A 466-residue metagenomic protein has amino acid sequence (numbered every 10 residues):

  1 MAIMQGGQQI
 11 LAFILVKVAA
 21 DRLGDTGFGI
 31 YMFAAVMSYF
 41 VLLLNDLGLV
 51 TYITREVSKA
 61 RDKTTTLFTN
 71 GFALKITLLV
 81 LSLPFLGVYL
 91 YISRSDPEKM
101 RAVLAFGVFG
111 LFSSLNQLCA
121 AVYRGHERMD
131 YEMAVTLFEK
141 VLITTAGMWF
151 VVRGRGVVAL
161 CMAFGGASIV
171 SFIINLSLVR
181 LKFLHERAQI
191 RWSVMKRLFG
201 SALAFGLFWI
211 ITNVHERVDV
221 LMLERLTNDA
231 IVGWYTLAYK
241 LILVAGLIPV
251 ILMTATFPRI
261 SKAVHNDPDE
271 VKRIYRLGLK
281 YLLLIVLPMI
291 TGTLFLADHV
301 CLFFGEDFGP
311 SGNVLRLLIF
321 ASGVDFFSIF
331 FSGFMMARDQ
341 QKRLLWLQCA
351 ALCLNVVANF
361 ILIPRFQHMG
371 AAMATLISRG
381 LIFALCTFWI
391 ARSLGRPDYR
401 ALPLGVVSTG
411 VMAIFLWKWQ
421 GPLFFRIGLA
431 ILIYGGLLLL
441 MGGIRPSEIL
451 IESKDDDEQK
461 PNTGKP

Functional and structural regions predicted by a protein language model:
M1-Q8, A34, L43-L90, R101-A102 (+1 more regions): Membrane-water interface segments that mark the loop-to-transmembrane alpha-helix transition
M1-V50, L83, F109, K140-T144 (+3 more regions): Signature of the first transmembrane helix
K17, N45-R61, R124-G125, A238 (+2 more regions): Helix-loop junctions and terminal segments of transmembrane helices in multi-pass membrane transport/translocation
T26, L90-F106, D229, R276 (+2 more regions): Interfacial segments at transmembrane-helix termini and the short loops linking adjacent helices
E56-K59, F112-V135, R316-A350: Membrane-interface junctions at transmembrane-helix termini in multi-pass inner-membrane proteins
M100, L104-G107, A134-L181, R197 (+4 more regions): Hydrophobic alpha-helical transmembrane segments
D130, V157-V158, I173-E216, A255 (+4 more regions): Interhelical loop/hinge segments that connect adjacent transmembrane helices in multipass membrane
I414-P466: Membrane-proximal transmembrane or re-entrant/amphipathic helices at the cytosolic face
